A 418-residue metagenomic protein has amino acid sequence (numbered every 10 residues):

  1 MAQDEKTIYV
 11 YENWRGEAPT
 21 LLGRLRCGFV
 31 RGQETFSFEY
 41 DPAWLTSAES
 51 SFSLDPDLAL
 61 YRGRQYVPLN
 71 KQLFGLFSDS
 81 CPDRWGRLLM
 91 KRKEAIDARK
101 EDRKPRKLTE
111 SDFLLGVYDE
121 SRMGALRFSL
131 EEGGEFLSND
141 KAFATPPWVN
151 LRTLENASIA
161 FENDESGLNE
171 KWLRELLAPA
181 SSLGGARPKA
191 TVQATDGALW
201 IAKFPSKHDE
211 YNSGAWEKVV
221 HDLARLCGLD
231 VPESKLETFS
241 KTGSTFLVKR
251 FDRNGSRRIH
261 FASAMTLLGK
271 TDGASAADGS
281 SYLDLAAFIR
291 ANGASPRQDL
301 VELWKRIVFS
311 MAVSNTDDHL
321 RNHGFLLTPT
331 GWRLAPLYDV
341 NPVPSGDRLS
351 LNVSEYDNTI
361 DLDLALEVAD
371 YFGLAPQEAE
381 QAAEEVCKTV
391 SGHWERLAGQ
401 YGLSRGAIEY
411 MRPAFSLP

Functional and structural regions predicted by a protein language model:
M1-L320, G324-P418: Phosphate/dinucleotide-binding and metal-coordinating scaffold of catalytic cores in nucleotide-dependent enzymes
